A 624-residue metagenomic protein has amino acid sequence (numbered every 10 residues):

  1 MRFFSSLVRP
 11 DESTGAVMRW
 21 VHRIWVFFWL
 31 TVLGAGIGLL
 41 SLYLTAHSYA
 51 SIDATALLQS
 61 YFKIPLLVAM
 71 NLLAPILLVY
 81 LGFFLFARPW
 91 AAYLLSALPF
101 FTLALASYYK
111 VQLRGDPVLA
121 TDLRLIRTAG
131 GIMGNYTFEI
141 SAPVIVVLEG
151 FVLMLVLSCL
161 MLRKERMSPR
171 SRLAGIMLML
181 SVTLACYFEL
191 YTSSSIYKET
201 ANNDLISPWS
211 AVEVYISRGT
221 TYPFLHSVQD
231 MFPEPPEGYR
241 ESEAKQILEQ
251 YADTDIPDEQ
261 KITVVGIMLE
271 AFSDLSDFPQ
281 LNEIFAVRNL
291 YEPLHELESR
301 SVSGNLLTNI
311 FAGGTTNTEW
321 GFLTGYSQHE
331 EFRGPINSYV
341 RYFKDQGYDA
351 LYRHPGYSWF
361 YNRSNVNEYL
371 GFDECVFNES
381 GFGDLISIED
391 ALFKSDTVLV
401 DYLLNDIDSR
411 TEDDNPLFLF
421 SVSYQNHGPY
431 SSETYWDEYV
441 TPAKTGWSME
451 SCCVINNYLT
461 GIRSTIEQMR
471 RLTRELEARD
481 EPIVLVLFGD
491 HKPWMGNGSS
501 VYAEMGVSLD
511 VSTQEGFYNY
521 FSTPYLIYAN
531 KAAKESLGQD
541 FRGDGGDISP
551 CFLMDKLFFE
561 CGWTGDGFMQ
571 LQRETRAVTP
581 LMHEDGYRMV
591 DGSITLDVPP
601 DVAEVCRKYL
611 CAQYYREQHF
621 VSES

Functional and structural regions predicted by a protein language model:
R2-S210: Transmembrane and membrane-interface helices of multi-pass, inner-membrane envelope-modifying transferases
P10-E12, A16-W20, V68, K261 (+2 more regions): Helix-boundary/low-complexity linker signature
Y43-A50, A54-L58, F62-L66, N71-L72 (+16 more regions): Hydrophobic N-terminal alpha-helices or hydrophobic patches in metabolic proteins across all domains of life
Y109-D122, S141, P236-R240, F377 (+2 more regions): A diffuse structural propensity rather than consistent per-protein peaks
R114, A120-L123, W209-T221, N309-T316 (+1 more regions): Membrane-interface micro-motifs in multi-pass membrane enzymes
L123-I126, R218-L225, E241, Y291 (+2 more regions): Alpha-helix initiation and N-capping motif
E189-G266: Membrane-interface segments at or immediately adjacent to transmembrane helices that form the boundary between
E249-E259, G266-L269, D274-S624: Solvent-exposed soluble domains appended to multi-pass membrane proteins
